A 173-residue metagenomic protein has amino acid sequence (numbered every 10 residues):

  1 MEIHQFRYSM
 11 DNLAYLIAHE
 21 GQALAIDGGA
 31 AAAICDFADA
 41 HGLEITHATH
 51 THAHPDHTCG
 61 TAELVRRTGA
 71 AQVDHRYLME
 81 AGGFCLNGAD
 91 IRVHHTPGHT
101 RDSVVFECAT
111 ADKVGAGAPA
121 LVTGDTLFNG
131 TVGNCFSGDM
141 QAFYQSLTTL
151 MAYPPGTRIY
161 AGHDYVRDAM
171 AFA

Functional and structural regions predicted by a protein language model:
M1-L43, Y77-F172: Catalytic core of the metallo-beta-lactamase
A31-D74: Active-site metal-binding motif and surrounding structural segment of the metallo-beta-lactamase
